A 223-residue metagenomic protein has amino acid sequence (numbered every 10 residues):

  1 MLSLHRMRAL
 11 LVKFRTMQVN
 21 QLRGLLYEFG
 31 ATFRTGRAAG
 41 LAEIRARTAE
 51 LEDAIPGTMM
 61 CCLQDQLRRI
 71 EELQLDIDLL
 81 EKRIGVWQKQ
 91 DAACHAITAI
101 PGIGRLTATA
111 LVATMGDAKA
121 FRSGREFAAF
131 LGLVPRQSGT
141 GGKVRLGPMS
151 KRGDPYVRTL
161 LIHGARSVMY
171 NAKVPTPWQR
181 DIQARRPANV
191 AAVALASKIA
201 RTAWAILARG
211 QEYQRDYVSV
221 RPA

Functional and structural regions predicted by a protein language model:
M1-A96, Y217-P222: Glycine-rich, often acidic, oxyanion-interacting loops/wings at catalytic, nucleic-acid, or phospho-protein interfaces
L2-H5, A9, T16-R23, M60 (+6 more regions): Non-catalytic, well-ordered alpha-helical scaffold segments
T16, Y27, A31, G132-R136 (+3 more regions): Non-catalytic alpha-helical coupling and interface elements of nucleotide-dependent molecular machines and regulators
Q18-L22, I77-D78, G116-A120, R166-V174 (+1 more regions): Short helix-capping/linker segments at secondary-structure and domain boundaries
G36, Q88-K89, K119-A120, N171 (+1 more regions): Short, surface-exposed helix-loop/turn micro-motifs enriched in polar/charged residues
A96-A188, A223: Phosphate-backbone recognition surface of nucleic-acid-processing proteins
G141-G142, L146, Q179-A223: Low-complexity, acidic/Ser/Thr- and charged residue-rich accessory regions of DNA metabolism proteins
